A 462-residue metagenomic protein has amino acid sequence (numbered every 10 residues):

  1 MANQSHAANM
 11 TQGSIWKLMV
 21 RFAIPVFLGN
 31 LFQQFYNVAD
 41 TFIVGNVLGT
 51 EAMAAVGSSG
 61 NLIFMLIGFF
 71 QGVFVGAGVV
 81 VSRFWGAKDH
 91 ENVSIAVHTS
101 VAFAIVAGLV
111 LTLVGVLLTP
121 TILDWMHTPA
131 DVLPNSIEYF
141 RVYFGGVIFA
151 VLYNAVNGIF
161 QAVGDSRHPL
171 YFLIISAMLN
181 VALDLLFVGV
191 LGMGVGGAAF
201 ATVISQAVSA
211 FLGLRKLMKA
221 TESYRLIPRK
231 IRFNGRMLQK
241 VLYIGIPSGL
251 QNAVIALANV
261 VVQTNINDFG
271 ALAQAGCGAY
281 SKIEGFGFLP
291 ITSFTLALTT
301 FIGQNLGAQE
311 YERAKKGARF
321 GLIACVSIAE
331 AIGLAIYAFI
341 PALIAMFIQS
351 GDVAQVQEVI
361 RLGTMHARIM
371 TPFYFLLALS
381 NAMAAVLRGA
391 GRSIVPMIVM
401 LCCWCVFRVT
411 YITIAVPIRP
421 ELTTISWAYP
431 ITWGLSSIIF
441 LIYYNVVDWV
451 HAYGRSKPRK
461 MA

Functional and structural regions predicted by a protein language model:
M1-A23, V81-G146, V190-I246, I302-F373 (+1 more regions): Short alpha-helical transmembrane segments in multi-pass integral membrane proteins
Q12, W16-F35, A39, L62 (+8 more regions): Residue-level signal for short hydrophobic patches within transmembrane helices of multi-pass membrane transporters
R21-D40, V142, Y153, S176 (+4 more regions): Transmembrane helical elements of multi-pass membrane transporters/channels
L31, F35-A54, L123-A130, L186-M193 (+5 more regions): Helix-terminus/linker motif at the lipid-water interface of multi-pass membrane proteins
T50-N61, S136, F140, A199 (+3 more regions): Small-residue hotspots at the loop-to-helix junctions and early N-terminal turns of transmembrane alpha-helices
M53-L113, A150-P169, C277-I340, L377-V399: Small-residue-rich hydrophobic transmembrane alpha-helices
M65-G68, N180-D184, A210-L214, F286-L289 (+3 more regions): Hydrophobic transmembrane alpha-helices of multi-pass small-molecule transporters
F74, Y143-Q161, P169-A177, A198-F211 (+4 more regions): Short runs within selected transmembrane alpha-helices of multi-pass transporters and secretion channels
